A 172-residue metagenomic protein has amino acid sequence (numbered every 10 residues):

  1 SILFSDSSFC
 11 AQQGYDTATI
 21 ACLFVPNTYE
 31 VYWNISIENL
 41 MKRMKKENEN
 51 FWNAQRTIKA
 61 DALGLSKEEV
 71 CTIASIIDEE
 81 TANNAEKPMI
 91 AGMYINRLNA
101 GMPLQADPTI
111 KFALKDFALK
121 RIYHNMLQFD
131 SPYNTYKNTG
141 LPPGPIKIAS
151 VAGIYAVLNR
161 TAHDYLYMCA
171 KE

Functional and structural regions predicted by a protein language model:
L3-E172: Bacterial extracytoplasmic/cell-wall-associated proteins, especially those involved in peptidoglycan
